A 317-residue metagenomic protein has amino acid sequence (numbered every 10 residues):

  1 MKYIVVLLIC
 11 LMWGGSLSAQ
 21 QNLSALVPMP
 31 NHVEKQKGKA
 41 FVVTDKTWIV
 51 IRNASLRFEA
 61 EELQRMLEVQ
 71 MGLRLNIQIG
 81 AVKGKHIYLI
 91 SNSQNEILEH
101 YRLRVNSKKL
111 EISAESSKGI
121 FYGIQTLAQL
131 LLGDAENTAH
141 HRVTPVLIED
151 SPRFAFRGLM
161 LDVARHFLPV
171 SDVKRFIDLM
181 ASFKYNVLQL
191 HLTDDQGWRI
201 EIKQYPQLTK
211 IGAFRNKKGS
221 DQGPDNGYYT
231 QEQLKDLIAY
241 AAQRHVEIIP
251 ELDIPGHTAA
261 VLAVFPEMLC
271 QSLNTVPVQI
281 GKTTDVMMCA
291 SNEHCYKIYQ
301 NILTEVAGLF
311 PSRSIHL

Functional and structural regions predicted by a protein language model:
M1-I4, I248: Positively charged n-region of N-terminal signal peptides that target proteins for export
Y3-W13: Sec-dependent N-terminal signal peptides
V6, L17-R157: Acidic, contiguous N-terminal accessory segments
M12-L17, A213: Intrinsic disorder/low-complexity segments in short proteins, especially the signal peptide and propeptide regions
E96-H316: Feature activates predominantly on carbohydrate-active enzymes
